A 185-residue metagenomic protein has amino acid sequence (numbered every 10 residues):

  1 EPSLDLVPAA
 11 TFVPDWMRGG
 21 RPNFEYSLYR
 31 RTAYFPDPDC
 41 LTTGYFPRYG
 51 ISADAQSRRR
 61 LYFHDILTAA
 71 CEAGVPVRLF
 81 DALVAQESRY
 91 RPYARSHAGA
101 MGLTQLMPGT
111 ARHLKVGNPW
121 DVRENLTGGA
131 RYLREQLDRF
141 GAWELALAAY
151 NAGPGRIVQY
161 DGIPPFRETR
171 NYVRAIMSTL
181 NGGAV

Functional and structural regions predicted by a protein language model:
E1-A85, T179-V185: Cell-wall glycan-active module
S52-F63, E72-A73, V77, R95-T104 (+3 more regions): Solvent-exposed, acidic/flexible segments
D65-L67, C71-P92, L126-A130, A146-G153 (+1 more regions): Short, functionally critical alpha-helical segments immediately adjacent to catalytic or ligand/cofactor-binding
R91-A94, Y160: A short, acidic/glycine-rich surface segment
Y93-G117, N125-L133, A148, P154-G155 (+1 more regions): Substrate-binding/active-site groove segments that recognize and process beta-1,4-linked N-acetyl-hexosamine
L133-Q136, F140, I157: Hydrophobic recognition helices of helix-based DNA-binding modules
L147-V185: Catalytic and substrate-binding regions of cell-wall glycan-acting enzymes that process beta-1,4-linked
